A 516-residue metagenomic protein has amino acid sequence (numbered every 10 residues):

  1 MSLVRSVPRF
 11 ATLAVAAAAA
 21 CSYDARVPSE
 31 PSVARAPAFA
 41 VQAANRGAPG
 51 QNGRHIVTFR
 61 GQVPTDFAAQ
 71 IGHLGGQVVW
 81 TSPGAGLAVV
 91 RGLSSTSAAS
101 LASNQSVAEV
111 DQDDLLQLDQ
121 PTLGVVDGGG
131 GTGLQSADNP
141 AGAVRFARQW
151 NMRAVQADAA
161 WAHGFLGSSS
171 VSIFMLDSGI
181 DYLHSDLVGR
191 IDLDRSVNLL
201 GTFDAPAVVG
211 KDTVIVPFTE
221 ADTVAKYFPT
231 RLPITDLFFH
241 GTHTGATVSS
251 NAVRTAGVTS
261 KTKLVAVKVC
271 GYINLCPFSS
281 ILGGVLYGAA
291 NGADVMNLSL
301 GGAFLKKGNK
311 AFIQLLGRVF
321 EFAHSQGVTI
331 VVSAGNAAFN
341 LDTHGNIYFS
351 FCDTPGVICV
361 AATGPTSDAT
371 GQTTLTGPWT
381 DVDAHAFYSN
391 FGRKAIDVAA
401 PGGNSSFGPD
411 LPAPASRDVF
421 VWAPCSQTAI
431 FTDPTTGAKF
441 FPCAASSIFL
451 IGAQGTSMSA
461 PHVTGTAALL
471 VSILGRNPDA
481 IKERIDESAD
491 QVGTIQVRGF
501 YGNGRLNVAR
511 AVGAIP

Functional and structural regions predicted by a protein language model:
M1-A11: Bacterial N-terminal signal peptides that target proteins for export
C21-Y23: N-terminal Sec signal peptide cleavage junction
P28-V125, A162: Inhibitory N-terminal propeptides of secreted protease zymogens
E30, Q105-S172, I180, S185-V188 (+5 more regions): Protease zymogen maturation seam
I56-V57, W80, A88-V89, E109-D111 (+11 more regions): Structural recognition of the beta-strand scaffold that forms the well-ordered cores of secreted hydrolase catalytic
R148, A159-S279, N291-V295, L300 (+5 more regions): Subtilisin-like serine protease catalytic core
A162, G167-S169, F239, N251 (+5 more regions): Substrate-binding/access-modulating region of protease and related hydrolase catalytic domains
T202, V328, F349-L469, A511: Extracellular S/T/G-rich loop segment that most often corresponds to the catalytic His/Ser-adjacent loop
